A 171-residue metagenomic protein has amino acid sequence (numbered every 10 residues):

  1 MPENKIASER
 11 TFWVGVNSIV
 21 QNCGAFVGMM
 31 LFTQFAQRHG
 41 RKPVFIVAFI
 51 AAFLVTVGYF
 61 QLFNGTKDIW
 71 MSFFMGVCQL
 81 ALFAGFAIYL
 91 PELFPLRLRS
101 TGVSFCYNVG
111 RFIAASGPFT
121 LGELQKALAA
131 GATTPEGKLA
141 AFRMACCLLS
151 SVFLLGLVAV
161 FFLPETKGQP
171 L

Functional and structural regions predicted by a protein language model:
M1-L171: Transmembrane-helix signature of 12-pass secondary carriers
